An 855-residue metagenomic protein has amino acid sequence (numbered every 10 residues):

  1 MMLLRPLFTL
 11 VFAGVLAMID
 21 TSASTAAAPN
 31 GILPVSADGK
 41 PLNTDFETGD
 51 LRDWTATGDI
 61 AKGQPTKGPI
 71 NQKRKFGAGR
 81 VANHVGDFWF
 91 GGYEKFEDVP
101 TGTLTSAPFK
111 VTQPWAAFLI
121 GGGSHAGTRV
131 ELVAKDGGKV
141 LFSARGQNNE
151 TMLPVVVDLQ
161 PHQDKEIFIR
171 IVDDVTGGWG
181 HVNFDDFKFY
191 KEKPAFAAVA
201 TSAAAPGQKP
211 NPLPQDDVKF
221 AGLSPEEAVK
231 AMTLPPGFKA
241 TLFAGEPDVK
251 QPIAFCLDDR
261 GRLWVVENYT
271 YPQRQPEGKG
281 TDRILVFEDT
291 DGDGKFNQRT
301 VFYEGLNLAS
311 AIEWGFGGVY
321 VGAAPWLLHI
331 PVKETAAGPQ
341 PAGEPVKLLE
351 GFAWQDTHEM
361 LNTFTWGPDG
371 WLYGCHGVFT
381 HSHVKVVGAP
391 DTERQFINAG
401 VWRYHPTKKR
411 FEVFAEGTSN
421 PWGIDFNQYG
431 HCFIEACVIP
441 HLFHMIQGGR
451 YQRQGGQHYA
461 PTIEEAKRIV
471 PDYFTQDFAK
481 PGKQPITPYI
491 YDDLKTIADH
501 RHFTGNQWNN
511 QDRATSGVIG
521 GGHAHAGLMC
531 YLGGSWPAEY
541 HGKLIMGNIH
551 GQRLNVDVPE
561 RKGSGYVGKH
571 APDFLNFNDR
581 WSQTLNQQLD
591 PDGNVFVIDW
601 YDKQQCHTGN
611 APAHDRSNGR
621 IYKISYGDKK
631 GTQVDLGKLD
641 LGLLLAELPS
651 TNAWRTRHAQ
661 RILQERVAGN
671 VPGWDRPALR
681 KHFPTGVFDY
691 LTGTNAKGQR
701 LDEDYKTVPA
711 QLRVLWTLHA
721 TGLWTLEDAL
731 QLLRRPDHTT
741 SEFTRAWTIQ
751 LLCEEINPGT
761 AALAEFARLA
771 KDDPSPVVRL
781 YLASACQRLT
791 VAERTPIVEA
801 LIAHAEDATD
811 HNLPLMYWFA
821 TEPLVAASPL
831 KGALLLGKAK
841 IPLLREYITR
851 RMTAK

Functional and structural regions predicted by a protein language model:
S24-I60, P65, Y190-T233: N-terminal pre-domain segments of enzymes
D50-W89: Extracellular glycan-recognition surfaces and repeat-rich motifs
D87-Q113, A126-T128, M152-V155: Short beta-strands within extracellular/lumenal beta-sheet-rich domains
V99, F109-A117, D164-E166, E539: Extended extracellular/luminal ectodomain segments enriched in beta-structured repeat modules
V133-I167, V172-W179: Extracellular carbohydrate recognition and processing domains and analogous Trp-centered ligand-binding platforms
V175-K191, A197: Extracellular carbohydrate recognition
A205-A646, W654-R657, R661-Q664, G669: Beta-propeller domains with acidic blade repeats across secreted/periplasmic ectodomains and cytosolic WD/CNH propellers
I598, A611-G619, K623-K855: Long, ordered, helix-rich scaffold segments
